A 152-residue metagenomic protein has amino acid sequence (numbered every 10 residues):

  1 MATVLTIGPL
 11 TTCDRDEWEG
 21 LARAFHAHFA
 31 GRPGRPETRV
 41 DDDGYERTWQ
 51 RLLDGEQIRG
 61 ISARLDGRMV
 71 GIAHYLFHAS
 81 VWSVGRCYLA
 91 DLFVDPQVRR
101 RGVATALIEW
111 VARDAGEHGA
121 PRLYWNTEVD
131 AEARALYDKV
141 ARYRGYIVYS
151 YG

Functional and structural regions predicted by a protein language model:
T6, T12-R15, R23-T48: Conserved GNAT-fold acetyl-CoA-binding loop/helix
Q50-S62, Y88: A short helix-loop-beta-strand connector motif used in the catalytic cores of GNAT acetyltransferases and, in some
G60-S62, R68-F77: Conserved beta-strand in the GNAT
A79, L92-R99: A short, internal acetyl-CoA/4′-phosphopantetheine-binding micro-motif in the GNAT/acyltransferase core
V98, G102-W110: Conserved acetyl-CoA pyrophosphate-binding loop and the N-cap/start of the following alpha-helix in GNAT-like
T105, V129-I147, Y151: Conserved active-site alpha-helix within GNAT-family acetyltransferase domains
A115-E128: Conserved GNAT acetyl-CoA-binding A-motif
